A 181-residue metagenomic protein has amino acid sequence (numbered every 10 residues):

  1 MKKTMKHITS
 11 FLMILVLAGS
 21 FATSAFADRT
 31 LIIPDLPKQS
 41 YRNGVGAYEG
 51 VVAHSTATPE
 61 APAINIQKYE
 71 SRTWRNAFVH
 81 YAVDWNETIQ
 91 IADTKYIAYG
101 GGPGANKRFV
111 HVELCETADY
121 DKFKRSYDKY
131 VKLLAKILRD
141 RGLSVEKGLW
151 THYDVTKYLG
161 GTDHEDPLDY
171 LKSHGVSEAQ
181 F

Functional and structural regions predicted by a protein language model:
K2-P103: N-terminal catalytic cores of peptidoglycan-degrading enzymes
D28-L31, A118-F181: Basic/polar, cationic surfaces and motifs that engage anionic cell-wall and phosphate/carboxylate ligands
G46-A47, K107, S144: Structured loop/turn residues at beta-strand edges in well-structured enzyme cores
A53, V112, H152: Conserved, mostly hydrophobic/aromatic
N65, F78, E113-R125: Second-shell loop/turn segments in exported
P103-V112: Short coil-to-beta-strand
